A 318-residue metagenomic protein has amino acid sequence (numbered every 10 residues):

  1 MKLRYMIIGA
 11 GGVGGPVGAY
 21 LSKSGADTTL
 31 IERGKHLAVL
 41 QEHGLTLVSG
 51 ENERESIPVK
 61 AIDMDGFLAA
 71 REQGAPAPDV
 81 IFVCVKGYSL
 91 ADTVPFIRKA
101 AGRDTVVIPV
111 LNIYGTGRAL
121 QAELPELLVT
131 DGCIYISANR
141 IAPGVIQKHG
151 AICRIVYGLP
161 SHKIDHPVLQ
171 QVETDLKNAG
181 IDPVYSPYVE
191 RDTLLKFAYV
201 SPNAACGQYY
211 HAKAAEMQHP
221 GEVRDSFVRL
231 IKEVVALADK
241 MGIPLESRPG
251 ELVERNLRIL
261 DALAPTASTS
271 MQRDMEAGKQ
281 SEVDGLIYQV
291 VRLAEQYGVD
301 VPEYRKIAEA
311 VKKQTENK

Functional and structural regions predicted by a protein language model:
M1-R54: NAD(P)+-binding Rossmann beta1-loop-alpha1 motif at the extreme N-terminus of oxidoreductases
K2, N178, V228-K318: NAD(P)-dependent Rossmann-like dehydrogenase/reductase catalytic/cofactor-binding core
L45-M64, V200: N-terminal glycine-rich dinucleotide-binding loop that anchors FAD/FMN and/or NAD(P) in oxidoreductases
I57-V145: Rossmann-like NAD(P)(H) cofactor-binding subdomain of soluble oxidoreductases
P76, N112-K196, P202: Rossmann-fold dinucleotide-binding core
E190-Q218, E222-V235, L260-D261: Active-site-proximal catalytic alpha-helix in oxidoreductases
